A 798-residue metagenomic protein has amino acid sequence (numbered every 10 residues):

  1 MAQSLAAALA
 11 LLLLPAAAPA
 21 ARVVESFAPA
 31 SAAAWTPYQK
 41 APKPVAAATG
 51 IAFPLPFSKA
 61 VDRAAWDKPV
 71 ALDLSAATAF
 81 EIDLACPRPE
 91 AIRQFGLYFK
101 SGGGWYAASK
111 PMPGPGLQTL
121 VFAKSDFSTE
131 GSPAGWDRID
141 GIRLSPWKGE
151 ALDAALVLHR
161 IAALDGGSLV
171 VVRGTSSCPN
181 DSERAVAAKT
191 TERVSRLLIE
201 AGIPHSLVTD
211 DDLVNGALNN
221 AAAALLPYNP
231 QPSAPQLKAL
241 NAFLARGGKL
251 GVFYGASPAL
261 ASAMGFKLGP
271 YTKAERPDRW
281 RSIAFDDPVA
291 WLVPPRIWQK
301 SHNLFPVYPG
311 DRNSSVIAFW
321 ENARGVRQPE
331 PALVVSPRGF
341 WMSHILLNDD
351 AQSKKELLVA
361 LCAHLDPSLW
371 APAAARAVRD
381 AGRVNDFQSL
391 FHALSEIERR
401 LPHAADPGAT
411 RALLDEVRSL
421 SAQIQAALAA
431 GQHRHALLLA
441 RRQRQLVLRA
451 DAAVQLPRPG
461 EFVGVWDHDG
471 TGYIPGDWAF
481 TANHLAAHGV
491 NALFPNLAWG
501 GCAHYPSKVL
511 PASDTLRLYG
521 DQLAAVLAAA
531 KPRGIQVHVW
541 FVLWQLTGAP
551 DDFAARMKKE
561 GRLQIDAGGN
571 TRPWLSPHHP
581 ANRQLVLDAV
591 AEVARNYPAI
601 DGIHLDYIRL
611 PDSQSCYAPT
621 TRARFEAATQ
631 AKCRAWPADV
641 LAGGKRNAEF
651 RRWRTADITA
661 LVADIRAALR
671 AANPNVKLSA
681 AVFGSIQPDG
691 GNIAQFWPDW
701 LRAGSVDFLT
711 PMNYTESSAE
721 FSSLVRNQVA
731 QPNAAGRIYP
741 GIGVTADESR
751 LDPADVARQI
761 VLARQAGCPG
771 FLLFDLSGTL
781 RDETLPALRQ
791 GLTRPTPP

Functional and structural regions predicted by a protein language model:
P54-P133, R138, W147-V157, A162-D165 (+1 more regions): Extracellular ligand-binding interfaces
G166-V171, R193-L197, L225, Q328-A422 (+3 more regions): Extracellular ligand-binding/catalytic regions of CAZymes and related secreted enzymes and adhesion modules
P179, E183-M264: Helical hinge/lid and interdomain linker segments adjacent to catalytic or ligand-binding clefts that mediate domain
L197, A201, D477-C502, P598-A599 (+2 more regions): Catalytic domains of carbohydrate-active enzymes, especially glycoside hydrolases
P230-N303, G310-V316, E321-A323: A glycine-rich, often tryptophan-bearing local segment used as a flexible ligand/cofactor-contacting loop or short
Q443, S705-F721, Q728, A734-P798: Substrate-binding cleft of secreted/luminal carbohydrate-active enzymes
G460-V465, L523, L527, H538-Y597: Active-site-adjacent "subsite" loops/lids of carbohydrate-active enzymes
A628-R750: Glycoside hydrolase catalytic-domain groove-lining segments
